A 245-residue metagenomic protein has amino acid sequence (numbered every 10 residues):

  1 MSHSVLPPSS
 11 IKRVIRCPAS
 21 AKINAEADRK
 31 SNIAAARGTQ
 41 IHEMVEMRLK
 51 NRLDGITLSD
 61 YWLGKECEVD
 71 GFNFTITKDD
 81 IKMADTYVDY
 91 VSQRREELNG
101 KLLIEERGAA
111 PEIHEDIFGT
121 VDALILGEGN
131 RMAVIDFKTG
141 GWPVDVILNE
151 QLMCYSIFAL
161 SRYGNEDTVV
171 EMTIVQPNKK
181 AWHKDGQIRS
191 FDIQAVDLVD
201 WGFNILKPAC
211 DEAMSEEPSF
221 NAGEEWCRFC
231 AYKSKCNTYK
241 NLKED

Functional and structural regions predicted by a protein language model:
M1-M132, H183-K184: Metal-dependent nuclease catalytic cores that hydrolyze phosphodiester bonds in DNA/RNA, characterized by
L6, A36-Q40, I147-E150, C154 (+4 more regions): Generic recognition of stable, solvent-exposed alpha-helical segments in well-folded globular domains
I23-N24, D145, T238-K240: Short helix/loop capping segments that flank catalytic or ligand/cofactor-binding pockets
E26-A34, L53, G141-V144, R162-Y163 (+1 more regions): Short, polar/flexible loop-turn hinges at active-site or ligand-entry regions and domain interfaces
E46, K50, D200-D245: Accessory terminal regions of nucleic-acid processing enzymes
R48-R52, I56, A159-Y163, S234: A generic secondary-structure signal for well-formed alpha-helical elements
L98-E212: Mg2+/Mn2+-dependent nuclease catalytic core
